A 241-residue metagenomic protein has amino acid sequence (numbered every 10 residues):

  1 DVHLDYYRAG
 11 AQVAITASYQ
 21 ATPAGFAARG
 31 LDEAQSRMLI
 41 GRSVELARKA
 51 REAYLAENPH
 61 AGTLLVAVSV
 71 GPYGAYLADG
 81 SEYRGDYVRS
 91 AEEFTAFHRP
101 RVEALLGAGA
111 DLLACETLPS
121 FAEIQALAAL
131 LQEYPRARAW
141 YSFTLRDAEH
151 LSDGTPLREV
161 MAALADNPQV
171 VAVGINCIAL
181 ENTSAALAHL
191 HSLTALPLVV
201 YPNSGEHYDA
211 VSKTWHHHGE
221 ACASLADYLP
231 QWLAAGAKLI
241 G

Functional and structural regions predicted by a protein language model:
D1-G241: Domain-level signal for soluble alpha/beta catalytic cores
